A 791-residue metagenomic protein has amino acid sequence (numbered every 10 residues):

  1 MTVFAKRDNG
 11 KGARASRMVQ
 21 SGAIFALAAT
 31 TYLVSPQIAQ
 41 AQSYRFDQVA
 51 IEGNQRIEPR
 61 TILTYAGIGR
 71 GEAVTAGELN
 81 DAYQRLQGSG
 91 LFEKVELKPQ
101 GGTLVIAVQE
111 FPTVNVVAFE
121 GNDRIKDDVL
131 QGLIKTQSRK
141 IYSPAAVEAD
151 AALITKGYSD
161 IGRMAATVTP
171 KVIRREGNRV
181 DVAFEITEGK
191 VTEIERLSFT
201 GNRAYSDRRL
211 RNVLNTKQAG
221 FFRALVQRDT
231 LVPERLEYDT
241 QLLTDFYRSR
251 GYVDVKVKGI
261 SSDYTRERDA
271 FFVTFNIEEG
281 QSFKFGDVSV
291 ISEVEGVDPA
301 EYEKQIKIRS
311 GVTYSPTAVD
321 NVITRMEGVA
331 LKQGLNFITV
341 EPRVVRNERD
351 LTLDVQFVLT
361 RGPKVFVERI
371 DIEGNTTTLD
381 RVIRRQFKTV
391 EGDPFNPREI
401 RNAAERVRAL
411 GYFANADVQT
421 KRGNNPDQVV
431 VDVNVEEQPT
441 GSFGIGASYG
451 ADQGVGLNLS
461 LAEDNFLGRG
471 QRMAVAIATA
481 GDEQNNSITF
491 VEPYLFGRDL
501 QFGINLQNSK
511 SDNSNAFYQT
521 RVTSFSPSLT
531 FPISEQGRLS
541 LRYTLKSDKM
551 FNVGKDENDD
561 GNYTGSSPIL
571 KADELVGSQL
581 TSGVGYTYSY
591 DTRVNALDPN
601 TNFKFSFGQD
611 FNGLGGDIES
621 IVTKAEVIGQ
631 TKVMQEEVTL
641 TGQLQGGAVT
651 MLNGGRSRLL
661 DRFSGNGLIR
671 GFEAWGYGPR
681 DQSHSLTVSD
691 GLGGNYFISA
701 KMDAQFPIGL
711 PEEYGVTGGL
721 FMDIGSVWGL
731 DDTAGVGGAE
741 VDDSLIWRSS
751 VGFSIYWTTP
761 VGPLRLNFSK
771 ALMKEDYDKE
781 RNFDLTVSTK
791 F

Functional and structural regions predicted by a protein language model:
T2-V19, I38-A451, S460, A474-Y494 (+3 more regions): Periplasmic polypeptide-binding modules associated with outer-membrane biogenesis and secretion
F387, T420, T440-Y449, L457-A480 (+7 more regions): Transmembrane beta-strand segments that form the barrel wall of outer-membrane beta-barrel proteins
A409, N424, S442, G450 (+4 more regions): C-terminal outer-membrane beta-barrel translocator/porin domains of Gram-negative envelope proteins and their
F413-A414, G441-F443, G454, F466-M473 (+6 more regions): Repeated loop/turn-to-beta-strand initiation elements of outer-membrane beta-barrel proteins
S448-G456, V475-N486, N513-T520, S578 (+3 more regions): Solvent-exposed loop/turn segments connecting transmembrane beta-strands in outer-membrane beta-barrel proteins
V455, T479, Q484-N486, L506-D512 (+8 more regions): Transmembrane beta-barrel architecture of outer-membrane proteins
L461, G585, F753-G762, E780-F791: Outer-membrane beta-barrel "beta-signal"
N486-S578: Transmembrane beta-barrel wall of Gram-negative outer-membrane proteins
